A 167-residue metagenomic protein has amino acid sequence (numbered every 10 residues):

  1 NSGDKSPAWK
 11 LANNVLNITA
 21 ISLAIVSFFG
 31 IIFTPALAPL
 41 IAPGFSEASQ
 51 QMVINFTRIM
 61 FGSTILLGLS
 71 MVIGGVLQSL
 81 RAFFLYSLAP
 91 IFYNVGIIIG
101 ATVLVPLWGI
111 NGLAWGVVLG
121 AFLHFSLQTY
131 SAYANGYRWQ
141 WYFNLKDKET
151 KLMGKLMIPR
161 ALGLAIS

Functional and structural regions predicted by a protein language model:
N1-S167: Membrane-embedded alpha-helical bundles of multi-pass transporters/translocases, especially carrier/permease families
